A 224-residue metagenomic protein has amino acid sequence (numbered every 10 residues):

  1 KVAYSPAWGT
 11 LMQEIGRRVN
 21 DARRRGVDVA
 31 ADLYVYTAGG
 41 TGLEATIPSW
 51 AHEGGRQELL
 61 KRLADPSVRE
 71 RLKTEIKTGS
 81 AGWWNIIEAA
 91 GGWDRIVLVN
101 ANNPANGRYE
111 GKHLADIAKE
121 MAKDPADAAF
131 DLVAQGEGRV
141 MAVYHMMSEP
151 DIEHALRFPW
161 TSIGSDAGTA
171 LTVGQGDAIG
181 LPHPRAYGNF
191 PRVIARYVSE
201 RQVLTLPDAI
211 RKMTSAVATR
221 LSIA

Functional and structural regions predicted by a protein language model:
V2-Q202: Active-site neighborhoods of metal-dependent hydrolases
M141, L206, L221-S222: Short linear functional motifs in flexible/disordered or boundary regions
I152-L156, T214, A218-T219, A224: Structural signature of the urease/amidohydrolase superfamily beta/alpha-barrel
R201-A218: C-terminal amphipathic alpha-helical interaction region
